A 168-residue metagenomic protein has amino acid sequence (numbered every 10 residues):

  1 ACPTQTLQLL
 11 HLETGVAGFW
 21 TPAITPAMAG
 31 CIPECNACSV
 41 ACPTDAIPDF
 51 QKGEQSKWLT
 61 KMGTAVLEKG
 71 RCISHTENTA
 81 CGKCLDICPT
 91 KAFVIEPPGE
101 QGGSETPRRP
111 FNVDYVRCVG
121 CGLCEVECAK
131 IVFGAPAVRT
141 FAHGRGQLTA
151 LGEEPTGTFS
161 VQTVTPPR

Functional and structural regions predicted by a protein language model:
A1-P3: Short extracytoplasmic
L9-L12, G18-R168: Flanking helices and flexible, charged tails adjoining ferredoxin-like Fe-S electron-transfer domains in multi-subunit
